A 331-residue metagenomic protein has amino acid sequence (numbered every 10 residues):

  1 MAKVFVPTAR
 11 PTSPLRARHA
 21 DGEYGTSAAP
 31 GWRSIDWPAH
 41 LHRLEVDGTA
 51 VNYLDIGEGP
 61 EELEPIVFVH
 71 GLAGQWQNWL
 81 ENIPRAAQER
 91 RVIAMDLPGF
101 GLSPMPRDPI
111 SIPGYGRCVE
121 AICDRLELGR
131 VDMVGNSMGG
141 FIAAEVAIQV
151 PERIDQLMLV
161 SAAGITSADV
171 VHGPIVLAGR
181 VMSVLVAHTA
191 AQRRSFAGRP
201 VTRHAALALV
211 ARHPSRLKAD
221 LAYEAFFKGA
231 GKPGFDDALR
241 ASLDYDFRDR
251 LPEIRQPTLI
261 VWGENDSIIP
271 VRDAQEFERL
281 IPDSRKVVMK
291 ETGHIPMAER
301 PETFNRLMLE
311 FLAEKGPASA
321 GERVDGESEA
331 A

Functional and structural regions predicted by a protein language model:
M1-R43, A331: An N-terminal hydrophobic leader/cap segment in hydrolases
T49-P104: Conserved HGGG/HGGXW glycine-rich cap/lid loop of the alpha/beta-hydrolase fold
P113-V131: Conserved acidic catalytic loop of the alpha/beta-hydrolase fold
G135, G139, A143: Gly/Ala-rich beta-loop-alpha elbow adjacent to hydrolase catalytic centers
I148, D155-T189: Flexible "cap/lid" loop of the alpha/beta hydrolase fold
V171, Q192-E253: Conserved alpha/beta-hydrolase catalytic His-Asp/Glu region
I254, I260-W262, D266: Short beta-strand/loop motif that positions the catalytic acidic residue of the alpha/beta-hydrolase fold
D283-A331: Catalytic active-site module of serine/aspartate enzymes centered on a nucleophile-bearing elbow/loop
